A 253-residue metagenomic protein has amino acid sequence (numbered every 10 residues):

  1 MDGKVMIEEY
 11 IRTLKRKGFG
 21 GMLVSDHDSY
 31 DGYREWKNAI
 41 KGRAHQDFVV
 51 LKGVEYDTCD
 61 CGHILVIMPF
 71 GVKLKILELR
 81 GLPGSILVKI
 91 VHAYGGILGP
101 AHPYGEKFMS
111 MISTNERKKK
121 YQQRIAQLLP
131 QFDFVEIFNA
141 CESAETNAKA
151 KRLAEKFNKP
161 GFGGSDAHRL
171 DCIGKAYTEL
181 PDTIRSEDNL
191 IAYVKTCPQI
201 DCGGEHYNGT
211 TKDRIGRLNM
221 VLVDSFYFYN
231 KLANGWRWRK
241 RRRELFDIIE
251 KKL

Functional and structural regions predicted by a protein language model:
M1-C59, G81, I248-K252: An N-terminally biased module of ancient metal coordination in phosphate/nucleic-acid-related enzymes
M1-D2, G71-K175, R214-R217: Domain-core and long-helix interface of multi-subunit machines
A39-R43, I67-F70, N115-K119, T178-D182: Short, hinge-like loop/turn segments at secondary-structure boundaries
Q46, C59-I64, A93-G96: Beta-strand-turn-beta hairpins that frame and shape the catalytic cleft of phosphate-ester-processing enzymes
F48-D57, L129-F134, R185-I200: Short, basic, helix/turn surface patches
V54-D60, Y104, A167: Short glycine-enriched loops at secondary-structure junctions
D57-L74: A basic- and aromatic-enriched beta-loop-alpha substructure that forms the phosphate/nucleotide- and DNA/RNA-contacting
L87-G96, K149-P160, S165-L253: C-terminal functional module detector
